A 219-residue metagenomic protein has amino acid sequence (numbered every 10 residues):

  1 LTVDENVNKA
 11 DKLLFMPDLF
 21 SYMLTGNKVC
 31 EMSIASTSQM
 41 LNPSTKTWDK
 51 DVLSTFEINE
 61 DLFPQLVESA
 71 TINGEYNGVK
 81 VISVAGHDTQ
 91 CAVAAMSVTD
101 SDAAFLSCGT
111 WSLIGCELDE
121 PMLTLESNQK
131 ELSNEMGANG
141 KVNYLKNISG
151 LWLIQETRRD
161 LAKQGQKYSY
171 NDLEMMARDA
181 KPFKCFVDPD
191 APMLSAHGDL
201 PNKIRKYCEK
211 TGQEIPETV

Functional and structural regions predicted by a protein language model:
L1-V29, M40-N42, K46-K50, S54-T55 (+1 more regions): Active-site core segments that coordinate phosphate-bearing ligands/cofactors across diverse enzyme families
C30-A35: Nucleotide/phosphate-binding loop and acidic/charged catalytic motifs in nucleotide-binding or -utilizing enzymes
S36-N42, E68: Conserved short loop/turn motifs at secondary-structure junctions
N59-N77, G212-V219: Short, intrinsically disordered, charge-balanced linker/junction segments flanking boundaries in proteins
